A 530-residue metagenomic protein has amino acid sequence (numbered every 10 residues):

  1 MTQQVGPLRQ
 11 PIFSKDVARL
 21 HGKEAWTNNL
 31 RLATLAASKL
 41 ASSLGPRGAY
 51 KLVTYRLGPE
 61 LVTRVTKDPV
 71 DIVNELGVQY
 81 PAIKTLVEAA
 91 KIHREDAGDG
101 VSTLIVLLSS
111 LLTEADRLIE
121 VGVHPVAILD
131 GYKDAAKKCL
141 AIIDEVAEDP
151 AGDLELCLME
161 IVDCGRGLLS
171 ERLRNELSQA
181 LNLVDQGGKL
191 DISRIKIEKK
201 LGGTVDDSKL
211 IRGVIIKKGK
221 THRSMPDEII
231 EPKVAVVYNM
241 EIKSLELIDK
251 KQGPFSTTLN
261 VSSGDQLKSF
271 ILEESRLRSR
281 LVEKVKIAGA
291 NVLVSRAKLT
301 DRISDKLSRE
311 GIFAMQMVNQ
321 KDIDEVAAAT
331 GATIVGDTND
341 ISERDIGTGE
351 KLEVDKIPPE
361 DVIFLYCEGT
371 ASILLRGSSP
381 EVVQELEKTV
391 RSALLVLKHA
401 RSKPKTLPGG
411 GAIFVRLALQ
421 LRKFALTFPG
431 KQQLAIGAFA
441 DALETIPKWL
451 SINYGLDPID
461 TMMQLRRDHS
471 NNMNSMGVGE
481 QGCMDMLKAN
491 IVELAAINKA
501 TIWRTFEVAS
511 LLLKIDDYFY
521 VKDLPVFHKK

Functional and structural regions predicted by a protein language model:
T2-P69, A136-S378, E385: Extended amphipathic alpha-helical scaffolds
V5-R19, P81-K84, N472-L487: P-loop NTPase nucleotide-binding/switch module
R19-G22, W26, L76, A97 (+16 more regions): Hydrophobic alpha-helical scaffolding
T27, G77-Q79, L183, S372-L374 (+1 more regions): Extended, low-charge hydrophobic alpha-helical regions
L40-A49, K91-L108, R166-L181, Q186 (+3 more regions): Conserved phosphate/anionic-ligand binding catalytic regions in large, soluble enzymes, centered on
V62-H93: Active-site cofactor/substrate anionic-group-binding motifs, chiefly glycine- and Lys/Arg-rich phosphate-binding loops
T85, S102-R117, V123, A127-D144 (+1 more regions): Small-residue-rich
L118-G165, S342-F364, P429-L494, K529-K530: A structural-propensity feature for long, helix-poor, extended segments
